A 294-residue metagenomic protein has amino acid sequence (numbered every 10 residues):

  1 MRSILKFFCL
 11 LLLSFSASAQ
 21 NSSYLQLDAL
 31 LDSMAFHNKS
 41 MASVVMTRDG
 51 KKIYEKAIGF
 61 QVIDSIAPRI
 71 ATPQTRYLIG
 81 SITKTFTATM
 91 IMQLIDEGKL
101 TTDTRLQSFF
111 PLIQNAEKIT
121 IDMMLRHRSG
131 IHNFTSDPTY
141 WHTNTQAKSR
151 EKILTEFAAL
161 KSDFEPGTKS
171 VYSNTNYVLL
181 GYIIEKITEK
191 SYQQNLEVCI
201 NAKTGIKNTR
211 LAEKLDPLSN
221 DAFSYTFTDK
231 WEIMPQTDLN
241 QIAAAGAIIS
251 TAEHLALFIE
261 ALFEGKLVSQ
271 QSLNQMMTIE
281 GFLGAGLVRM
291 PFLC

Functional and structural regions predicted by a protein language model:
M1-S23: Bacterial Sec-dependent N-terminal signal peptides
N21-Y77, K99-D103: Short, conserved catalytic-motif segment at the N-terminal edge
L31, V44, G50, R76-D103 (+2 more regions): Active-site SXXK
M41-S43, R105, K169, G286: Residues at or immediately flanking beta-strands
T101-A116: Short, glycine/proline-biased beta-turn/loop segments that scaffold the active-site neighborhood
E117-C294: Short, surface-exposed loop or secondary-structure junction motifs that flank catalytic or metal-binding residues
